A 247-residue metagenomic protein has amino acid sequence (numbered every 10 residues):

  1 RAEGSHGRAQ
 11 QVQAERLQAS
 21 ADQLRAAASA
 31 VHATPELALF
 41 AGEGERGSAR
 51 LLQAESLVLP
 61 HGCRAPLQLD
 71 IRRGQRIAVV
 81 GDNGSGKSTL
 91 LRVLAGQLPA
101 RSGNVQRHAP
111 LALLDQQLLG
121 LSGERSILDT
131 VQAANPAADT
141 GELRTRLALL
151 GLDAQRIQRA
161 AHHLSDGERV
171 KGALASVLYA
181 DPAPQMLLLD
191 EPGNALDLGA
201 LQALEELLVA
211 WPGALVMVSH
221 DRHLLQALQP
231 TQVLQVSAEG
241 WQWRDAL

Functional and structural regions predicted by a protein language model:
R1-H61, R72: Coupling and communication elements adjacent to P-loop NTPase active sites across diverse families
R46-L247: ABC ATP-binding cassette signature C-motif
